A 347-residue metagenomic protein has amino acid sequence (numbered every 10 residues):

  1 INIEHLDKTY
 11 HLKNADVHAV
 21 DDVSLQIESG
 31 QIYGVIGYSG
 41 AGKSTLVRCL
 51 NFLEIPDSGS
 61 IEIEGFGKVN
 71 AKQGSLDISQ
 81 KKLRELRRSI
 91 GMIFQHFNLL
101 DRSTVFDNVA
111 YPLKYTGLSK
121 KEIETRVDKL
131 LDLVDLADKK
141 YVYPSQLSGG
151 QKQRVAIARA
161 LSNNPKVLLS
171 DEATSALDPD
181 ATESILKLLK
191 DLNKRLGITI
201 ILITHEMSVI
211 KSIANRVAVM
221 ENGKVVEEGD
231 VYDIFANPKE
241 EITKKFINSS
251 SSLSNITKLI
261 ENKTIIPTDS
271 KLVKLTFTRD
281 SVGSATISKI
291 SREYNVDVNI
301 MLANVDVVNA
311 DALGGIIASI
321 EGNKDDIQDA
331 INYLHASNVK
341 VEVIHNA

Functional and structural regions predicted by a protein language model:
N14, K68-G91, Y115, K120 (+1 more regions): ABC ATPase NBD coupling module
I36-Y38: The feature captures the beta-strand-to-loop junction immediately N-terminal to the Walker
N51: Helix-to-loop junction immediately C-terminal to a conserved catalytic motif
F66-N70, A110, K114, K121-D138: Conserved ABC ATPase "signature" region
V142-S145, S162-N163: Conserved signature/switch motifs of ABC ATPase nucleotide-binding domains
E228-G229, N237: ABC ATPase "signature
